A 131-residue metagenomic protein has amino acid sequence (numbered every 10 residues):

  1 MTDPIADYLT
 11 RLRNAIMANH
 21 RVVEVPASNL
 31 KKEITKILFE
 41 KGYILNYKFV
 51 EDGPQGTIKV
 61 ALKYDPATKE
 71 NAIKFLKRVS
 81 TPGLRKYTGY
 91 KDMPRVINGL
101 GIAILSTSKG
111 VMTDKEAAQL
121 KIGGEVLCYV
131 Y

Functional and structural regions predicted by a protein language model:
M1-Y131: Core subunits and conserved enzymes of cellular information-processing and envelope-translocation systems across
